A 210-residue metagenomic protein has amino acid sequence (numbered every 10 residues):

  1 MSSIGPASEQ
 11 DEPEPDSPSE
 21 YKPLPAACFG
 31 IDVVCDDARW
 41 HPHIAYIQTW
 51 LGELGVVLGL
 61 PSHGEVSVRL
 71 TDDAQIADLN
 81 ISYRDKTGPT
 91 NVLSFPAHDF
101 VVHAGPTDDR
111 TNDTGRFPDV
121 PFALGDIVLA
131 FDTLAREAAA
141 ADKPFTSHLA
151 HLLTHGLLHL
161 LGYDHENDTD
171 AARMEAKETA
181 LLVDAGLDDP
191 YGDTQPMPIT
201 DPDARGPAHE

Functional and structural regions predicted by a protein language model:
M1-L149, L161-E210: An acidic/histidine-cluster motif and surrounding catalytic segment that typifies divalent-metal-assisted enzyme active
T154, L158-G162: Short active-site segment of divalent metal-dependent hydrolases/proteases that encodes the spacing between
